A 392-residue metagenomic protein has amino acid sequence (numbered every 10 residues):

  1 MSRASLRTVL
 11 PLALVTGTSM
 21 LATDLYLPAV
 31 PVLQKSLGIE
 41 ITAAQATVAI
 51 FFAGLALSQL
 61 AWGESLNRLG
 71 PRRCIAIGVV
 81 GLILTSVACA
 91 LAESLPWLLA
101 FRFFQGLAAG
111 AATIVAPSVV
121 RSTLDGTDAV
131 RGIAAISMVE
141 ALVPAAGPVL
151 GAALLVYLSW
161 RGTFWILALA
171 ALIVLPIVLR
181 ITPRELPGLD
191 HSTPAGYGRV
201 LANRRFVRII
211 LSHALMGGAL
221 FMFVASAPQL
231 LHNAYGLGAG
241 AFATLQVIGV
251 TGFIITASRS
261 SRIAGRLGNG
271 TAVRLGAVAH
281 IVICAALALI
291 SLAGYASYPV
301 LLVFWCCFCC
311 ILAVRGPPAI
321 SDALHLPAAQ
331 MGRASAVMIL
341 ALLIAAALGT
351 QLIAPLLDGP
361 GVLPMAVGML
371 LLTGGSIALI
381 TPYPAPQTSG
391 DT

Functional and structural regions predicted by a protein language model:
M1-S2, P183-I210: Juxtamembrane intracellular "pre-TM" segments in multi-pass secondary transporters
L57-P96: Conserved MFS/SLC helix-loop-helix module at the cytosolic interface between two early adjacent transmembrane helices
R73-V87, A272-L287: Structural signature of the two symmetry-related core transmembrane helices
G81, T85-A88, P96-Q105, P299-W305: Paired small-residue
L95, F101-A141: Cytoplasmic helix-loop-helix junction between adjacent transmembrane helices in 12-TM secondary transporters
G126-T127, R131-L179, T244: Helix-loop-helix hairpin linking two adjacent transmembrane segments in secondary transporters
V273-G316: C-terminal transmembrane helical hairpin of 12-TM major facilitator-type secondary transporters
D322-G361, G368-M369: A late C-terminal transmembrane helix in Major Facilitator Superfamily
